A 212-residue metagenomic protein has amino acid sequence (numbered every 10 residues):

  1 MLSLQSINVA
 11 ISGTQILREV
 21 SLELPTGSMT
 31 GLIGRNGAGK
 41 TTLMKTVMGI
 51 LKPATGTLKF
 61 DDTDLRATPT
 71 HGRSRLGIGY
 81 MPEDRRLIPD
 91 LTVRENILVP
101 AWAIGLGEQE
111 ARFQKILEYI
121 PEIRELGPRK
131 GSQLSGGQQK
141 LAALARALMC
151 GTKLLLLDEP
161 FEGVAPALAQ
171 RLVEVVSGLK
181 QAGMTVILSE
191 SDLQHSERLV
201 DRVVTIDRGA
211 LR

Functional and structural regions predicted by a protein language model:
S12, V93-A111, Y119-P121: ABC-type ATPase nucleotide-binding domains, specifically the catalytic core motifs of the NBD
I33-R35: The feature captures the beta-strand-to-loop junction immediately N-terminal to the Walker
M48: Helix-to-loop junction immediately C-terminal to a conserved catalytic motif
G56-D64, L76, Q109-A111: Conserved ABC transporter NBD signature motif
K130-L134: Conserved ABC ATPase signature
A147-L148: ABC ATPase C-loop
